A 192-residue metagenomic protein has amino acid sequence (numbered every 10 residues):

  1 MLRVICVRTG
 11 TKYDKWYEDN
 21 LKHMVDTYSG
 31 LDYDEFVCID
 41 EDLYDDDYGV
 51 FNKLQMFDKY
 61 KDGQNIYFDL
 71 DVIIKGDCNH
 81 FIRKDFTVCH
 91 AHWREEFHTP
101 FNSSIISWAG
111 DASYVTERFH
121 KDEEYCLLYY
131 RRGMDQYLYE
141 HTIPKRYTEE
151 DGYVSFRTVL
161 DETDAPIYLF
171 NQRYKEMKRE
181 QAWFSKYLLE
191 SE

Functional and structural regions predicted by a protein language model:
M1-V50, D62, N171-R179, F184-E192: N-terminal anchoring/stem segment of glycosyltransferases
T9-K12, D42-Y44, V72-I74, H92-F97 (+4 more regions): Short, solvent-exposed loop/turn segments at secondary-structure junctions
S29-G30, D58-D62, F81-K84, I143 (+1 more regions): Flexible, charged surface loops at secondary-structure boundaries
D32-E41, Q64-V72, F86-H90, K145-E149 (+1 more regions): Short, hydrophobic beta-strand segments that form beta-sheet elements in well-ordered domains
F36, F57, D71, I106 (+2 more regions): A residue-level signal for conserved active-site and pocket-lining positions in enzyme catalytic cores
D45, G49-P100, S107-W108: GT-A fold catalytic core of metal-dependent nucleotide-sugar glycosyltransferases, centered on the diacidic
P100-N102, T163: Short, surface-exposed coil-to-beta transition loops
G110-E192: Catalytic core and acceptor-binding pocket of nucleotide-sugar-dependent glycosyltransferases
